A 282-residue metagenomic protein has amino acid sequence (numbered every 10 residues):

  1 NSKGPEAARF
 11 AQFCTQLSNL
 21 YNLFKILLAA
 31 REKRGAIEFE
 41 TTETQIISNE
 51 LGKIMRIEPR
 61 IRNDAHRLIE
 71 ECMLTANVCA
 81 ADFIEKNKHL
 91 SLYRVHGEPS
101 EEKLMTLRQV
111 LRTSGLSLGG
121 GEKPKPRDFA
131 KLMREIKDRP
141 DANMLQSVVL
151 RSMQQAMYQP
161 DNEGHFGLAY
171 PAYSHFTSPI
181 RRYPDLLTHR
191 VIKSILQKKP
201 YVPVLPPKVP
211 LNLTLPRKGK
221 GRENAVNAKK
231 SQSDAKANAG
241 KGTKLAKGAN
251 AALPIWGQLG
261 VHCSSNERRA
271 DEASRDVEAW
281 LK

Functional and structural regions predicted by a protein language model:
N1-L213, R217, E223-K282: Electropositive polyanion-binding surfaces
